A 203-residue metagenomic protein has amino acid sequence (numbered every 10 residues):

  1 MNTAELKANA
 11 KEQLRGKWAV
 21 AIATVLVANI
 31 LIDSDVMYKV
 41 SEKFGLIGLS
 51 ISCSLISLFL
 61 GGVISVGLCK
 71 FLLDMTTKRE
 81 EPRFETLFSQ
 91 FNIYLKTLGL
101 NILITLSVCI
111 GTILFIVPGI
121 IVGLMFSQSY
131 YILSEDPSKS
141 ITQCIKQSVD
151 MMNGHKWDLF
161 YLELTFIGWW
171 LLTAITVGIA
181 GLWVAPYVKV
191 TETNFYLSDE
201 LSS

Functional and structural regions predicted by a protein language model:
M1-S203: Hydrophobic alpha-helical membrane segments
